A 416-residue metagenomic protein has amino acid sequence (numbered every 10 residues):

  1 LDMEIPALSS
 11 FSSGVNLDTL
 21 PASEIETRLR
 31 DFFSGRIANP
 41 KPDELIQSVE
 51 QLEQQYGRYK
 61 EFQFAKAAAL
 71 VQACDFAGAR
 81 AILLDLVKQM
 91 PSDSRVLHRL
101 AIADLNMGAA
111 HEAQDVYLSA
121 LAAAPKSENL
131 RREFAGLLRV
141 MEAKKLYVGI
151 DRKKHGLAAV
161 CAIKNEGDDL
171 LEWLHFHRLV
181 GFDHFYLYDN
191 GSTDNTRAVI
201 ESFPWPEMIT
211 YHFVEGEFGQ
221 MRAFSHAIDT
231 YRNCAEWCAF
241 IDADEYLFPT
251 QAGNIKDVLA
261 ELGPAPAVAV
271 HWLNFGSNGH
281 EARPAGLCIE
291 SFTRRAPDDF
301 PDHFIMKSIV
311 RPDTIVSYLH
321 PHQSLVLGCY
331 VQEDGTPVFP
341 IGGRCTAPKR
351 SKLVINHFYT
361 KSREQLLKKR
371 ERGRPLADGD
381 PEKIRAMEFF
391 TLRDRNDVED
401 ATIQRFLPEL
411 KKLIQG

Functional and structural regions predicted by a protein language model:
S34, A68, I102-L105, G136: Residue-level recognition of tetratricopeptide repeat
A38, Q72, N106-M107, G136 (+1 more regions): Register position in tetratricopeptide repeats
D189-V199, W205, G216: A conserved acidic beta->alpha catalytic loop
R222-S225, P249-G416: Catalytic-site signature of metal-activated, phosphate-bearing donor transferases, centered on the GT-A/GT-A-like
